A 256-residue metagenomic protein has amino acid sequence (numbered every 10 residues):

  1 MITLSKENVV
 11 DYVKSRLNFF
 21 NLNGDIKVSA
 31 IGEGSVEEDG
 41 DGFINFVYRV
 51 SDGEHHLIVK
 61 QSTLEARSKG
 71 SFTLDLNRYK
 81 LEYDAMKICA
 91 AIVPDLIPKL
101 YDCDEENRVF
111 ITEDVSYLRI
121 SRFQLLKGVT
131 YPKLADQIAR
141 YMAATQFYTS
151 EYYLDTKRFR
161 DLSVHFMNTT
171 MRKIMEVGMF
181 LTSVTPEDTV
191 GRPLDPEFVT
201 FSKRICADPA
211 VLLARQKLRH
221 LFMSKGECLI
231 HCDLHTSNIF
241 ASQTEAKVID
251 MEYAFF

Functional and structural regions predicted by a protein language model:
M1-R108, F222, S242-A246: Conserved NTP-binding catalytic cores of kinases and kinase-like/nucleotidyltransferase enzymes across multiple kinase
E65-A66, L118-R119, F255: Feature marks short, surface-exposed loop/turn motifs that line or immediately flank catalytic pockets and channel
S71, I120-Q137, E151-H231, S242: ATP-dependent phospho-/nucleotidyl transfer catalytic cores
E82-M86, A135-Q146: Short, hydrophobic/amphipathic alpha-helical packing segments that form internal helix faces or helix-helix interfaces
A90, Q146-S150: Protein kinase-like catalytic domain
N107-R119: Conserved short submotifs of the Hanks-type protein kinase catalytic core that shape the nucleotide-binding pocket
L234: Hydrophobic HxD+1 residue recognition
S237-F256: Catalytic activation segment of kinase domains across protein kinase-like and atypical kinase folds
